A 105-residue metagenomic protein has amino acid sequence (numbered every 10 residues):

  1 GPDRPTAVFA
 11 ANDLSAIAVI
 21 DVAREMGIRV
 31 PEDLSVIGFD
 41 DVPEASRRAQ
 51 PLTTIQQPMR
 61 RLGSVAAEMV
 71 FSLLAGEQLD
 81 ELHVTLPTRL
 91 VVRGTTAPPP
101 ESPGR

Functional and structural regions predicted by a protein language model:
G1-G104: Flexible loop/turn connectors
